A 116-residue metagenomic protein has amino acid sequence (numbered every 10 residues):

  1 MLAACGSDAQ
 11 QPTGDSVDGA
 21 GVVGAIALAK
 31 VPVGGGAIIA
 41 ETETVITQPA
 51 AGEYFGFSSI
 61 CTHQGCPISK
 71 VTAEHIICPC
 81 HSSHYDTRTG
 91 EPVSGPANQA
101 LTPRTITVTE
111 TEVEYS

Functional and structural regions predicted by a protein language model:
L2-A4: C-terminal motif of bacterial Sec signal peptides marking the signal peptidase cleavage site
G6-T62, C66-A73, T87, Q99-S116: N-terminal pre-ligand scaffold of iron-sulfur
E74-H75, V93: Short, glycine/charged-enriched secondary-structure capping and boundary segments
I76-C80: Cysteine-rich micro-motifs
S83-Y85: Flexible, glycine-rich terminal cap/loop adjacent to redox cofactors in electron-transfer oxidoreductases
P92-Q99: C-terminal structural segments of small proteins and small subunits
